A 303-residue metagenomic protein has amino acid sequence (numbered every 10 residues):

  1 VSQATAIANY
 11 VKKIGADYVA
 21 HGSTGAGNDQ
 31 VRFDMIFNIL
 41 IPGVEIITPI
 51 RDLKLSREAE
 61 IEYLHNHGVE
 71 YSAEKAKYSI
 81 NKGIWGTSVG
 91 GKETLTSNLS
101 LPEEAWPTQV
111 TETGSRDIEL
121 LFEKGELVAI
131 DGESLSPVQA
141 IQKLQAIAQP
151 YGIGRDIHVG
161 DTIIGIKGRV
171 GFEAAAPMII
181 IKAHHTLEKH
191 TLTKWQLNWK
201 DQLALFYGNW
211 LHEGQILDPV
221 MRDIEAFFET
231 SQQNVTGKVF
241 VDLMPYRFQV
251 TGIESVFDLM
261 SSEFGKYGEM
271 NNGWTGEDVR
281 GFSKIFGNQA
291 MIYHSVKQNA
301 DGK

Functional and structural regions predicted by a protein language model:
V1-K303: Nucleotide-activated chemistry modules centered on ATP-dependent adenylation/adenylyltransferase
